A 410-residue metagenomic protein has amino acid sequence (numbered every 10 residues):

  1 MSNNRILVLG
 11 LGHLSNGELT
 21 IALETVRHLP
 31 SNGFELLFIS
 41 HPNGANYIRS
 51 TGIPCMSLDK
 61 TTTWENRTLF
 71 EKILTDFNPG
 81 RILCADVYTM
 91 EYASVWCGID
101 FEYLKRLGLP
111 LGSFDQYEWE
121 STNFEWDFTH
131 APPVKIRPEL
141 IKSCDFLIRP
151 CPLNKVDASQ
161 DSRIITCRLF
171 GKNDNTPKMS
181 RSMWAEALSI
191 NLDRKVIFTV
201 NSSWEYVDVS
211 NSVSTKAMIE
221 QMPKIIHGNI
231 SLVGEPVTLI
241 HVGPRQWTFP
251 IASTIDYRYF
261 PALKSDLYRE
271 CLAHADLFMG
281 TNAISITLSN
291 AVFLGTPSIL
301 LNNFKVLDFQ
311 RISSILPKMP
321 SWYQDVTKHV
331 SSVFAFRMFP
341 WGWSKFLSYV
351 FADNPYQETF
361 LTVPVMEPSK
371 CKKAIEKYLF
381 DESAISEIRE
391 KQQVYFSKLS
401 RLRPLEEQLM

Functional and structural regions predicted by a protein language model:
S2-S15, F198-E205: Nucleotide-activated donor-dependent transferases that construct or modify glycoconjugates
L7-H28, F38-S159: Active-site and donor-binding regions of nucleotide-sugar-utilizing enzymes
I21, T25, K172-T248: Conserved catalytic-core segment of nucleotide-activated headgroup transferases in glycan assembly
I39-G52, D157-A158, T199-S202, Q221-S265: Catalytic donor nucleotide-activated moiety binding site of glycosyltransferases and closely related
E65-L69, G243-L294, S298-I299, N303-F304: Donor nucleotide-activated moiety binding/catalytic core segment of transferases that use nucleotide-activated donors
T89-C97, N123-A131, W204-E220, F309-L316: Short, flexible/disordered intra-domain loops and linkers
P133-S203: A nucleotide-sugar donor-handling region in carbohydrate enzymes
I286-R389, Y395: Catalytic binding pocket for nucleotide-activated donors in carbohydrate/polymer assembly enzymes
